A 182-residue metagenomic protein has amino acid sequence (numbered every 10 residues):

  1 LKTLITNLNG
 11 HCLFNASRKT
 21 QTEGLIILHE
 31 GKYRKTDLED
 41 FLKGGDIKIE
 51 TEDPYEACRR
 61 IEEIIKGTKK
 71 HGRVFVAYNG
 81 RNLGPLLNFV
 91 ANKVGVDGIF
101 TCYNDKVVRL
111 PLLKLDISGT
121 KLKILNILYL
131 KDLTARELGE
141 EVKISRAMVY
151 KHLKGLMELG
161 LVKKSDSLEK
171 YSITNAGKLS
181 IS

Functional and structural regions predicted by a protein language model:
L1-R73, N82-N88, N92-S182: Long, low-complexity, Lys/Arg-enriched
